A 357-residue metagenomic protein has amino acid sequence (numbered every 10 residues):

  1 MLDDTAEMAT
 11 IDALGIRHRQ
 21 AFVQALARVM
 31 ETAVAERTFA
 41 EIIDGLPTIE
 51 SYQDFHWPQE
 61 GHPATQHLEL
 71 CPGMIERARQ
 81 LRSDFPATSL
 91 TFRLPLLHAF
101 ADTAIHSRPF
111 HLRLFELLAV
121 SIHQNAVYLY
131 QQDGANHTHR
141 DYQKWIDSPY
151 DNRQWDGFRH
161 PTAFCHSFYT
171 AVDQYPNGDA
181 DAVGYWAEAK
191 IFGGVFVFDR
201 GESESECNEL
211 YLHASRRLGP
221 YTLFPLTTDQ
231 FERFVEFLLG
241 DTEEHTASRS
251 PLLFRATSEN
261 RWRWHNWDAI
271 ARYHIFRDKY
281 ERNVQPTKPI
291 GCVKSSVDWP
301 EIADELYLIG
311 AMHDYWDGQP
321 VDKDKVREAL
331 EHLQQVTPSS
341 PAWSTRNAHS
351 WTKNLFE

Functional and structural regions predicted by a protein language model:
M1-L26: N-terminal intrinsically disordered, low-complexity tails enriched in polar/charged
M1-T10, A119-V120, Q124, E357: Disulfide-rich extracellular domains of secreted proteins
R17-I105, F110-L112: Auxiliary, metal-adjacent structural segments of Zn-dependent hydrolase domains
E36-E41, G45, I49, Q53 (+5 more regions): Short, flexible/disordered secondary-structure transition segments
S107, H111-L114, P176, A180: Short capping loops/turns at secondary-structure boundaries
L112-Q131: Active-site recognition of the HExxH zinc-binding catalytic motif
N136-E357: Metalloprotease/metallohydrolase-associated module, dominated by Zn2+-dependent proteases
